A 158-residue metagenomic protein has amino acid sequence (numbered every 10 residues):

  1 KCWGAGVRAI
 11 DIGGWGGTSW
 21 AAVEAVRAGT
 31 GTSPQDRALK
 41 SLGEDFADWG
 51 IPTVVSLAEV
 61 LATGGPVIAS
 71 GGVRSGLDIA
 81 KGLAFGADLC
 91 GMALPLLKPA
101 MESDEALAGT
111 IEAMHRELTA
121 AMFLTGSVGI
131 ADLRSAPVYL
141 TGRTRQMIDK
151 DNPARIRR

Functional and structural regions predicted by a protein language model:
K1-E105: Glycine-rich phosphate/ribose-binding loops and adjacent secondary-structure elements that form binding surfaces
A84, P95-R158: C-terminal extensions of enzymes
